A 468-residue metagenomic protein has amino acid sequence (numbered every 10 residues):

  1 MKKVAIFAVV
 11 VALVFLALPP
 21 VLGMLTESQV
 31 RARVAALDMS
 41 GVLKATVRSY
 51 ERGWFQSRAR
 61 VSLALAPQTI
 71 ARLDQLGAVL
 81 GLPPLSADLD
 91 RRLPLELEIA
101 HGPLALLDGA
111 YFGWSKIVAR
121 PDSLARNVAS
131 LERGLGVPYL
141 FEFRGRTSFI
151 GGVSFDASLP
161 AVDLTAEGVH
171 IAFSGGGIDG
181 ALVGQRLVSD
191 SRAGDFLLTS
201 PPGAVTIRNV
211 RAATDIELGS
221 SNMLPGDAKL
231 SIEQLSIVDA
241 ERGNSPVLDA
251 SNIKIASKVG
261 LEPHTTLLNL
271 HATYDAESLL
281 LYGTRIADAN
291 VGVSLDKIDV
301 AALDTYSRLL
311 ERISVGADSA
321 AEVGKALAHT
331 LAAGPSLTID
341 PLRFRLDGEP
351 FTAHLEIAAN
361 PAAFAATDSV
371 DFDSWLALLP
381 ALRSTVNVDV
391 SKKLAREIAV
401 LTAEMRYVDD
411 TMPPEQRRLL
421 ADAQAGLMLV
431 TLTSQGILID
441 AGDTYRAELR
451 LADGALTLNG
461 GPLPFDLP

Functional and structural regions predicted by a protein language model:
A5-V10, V14-P468: Glycine-rich, small/hydroxylated-residue low-complexity segments
